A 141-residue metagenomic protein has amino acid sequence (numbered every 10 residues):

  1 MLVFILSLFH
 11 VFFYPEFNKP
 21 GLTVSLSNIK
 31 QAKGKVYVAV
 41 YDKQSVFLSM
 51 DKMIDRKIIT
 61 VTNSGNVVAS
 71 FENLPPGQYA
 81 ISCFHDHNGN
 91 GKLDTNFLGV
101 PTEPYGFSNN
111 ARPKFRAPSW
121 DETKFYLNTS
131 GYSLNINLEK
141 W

Functional and structural regions predicted by a protein language model:
M1-P20: Bacterial Sec-dependent N-terminal signal peptides
G21-I29, I136: A short, amphipathic beta-strand motif
I59-G65, Y126-N128: Short proline/glycine- and polar residue-rich coil/turn motifs
G65, S70, L74-Q78, S130: A glycine-anchored, Pro-Gly-centered beta-turn/N-cap motif
Y79-C83: A short tyrosine-centered beta-strand micro-motif
H87-T95: Acidic, glycine-anchored loop motifs typical of Ca2+
P104-K140: Extracellular beta-sheet/turn segments enriched in Thr/Pro/Gly and aliphatic residues
